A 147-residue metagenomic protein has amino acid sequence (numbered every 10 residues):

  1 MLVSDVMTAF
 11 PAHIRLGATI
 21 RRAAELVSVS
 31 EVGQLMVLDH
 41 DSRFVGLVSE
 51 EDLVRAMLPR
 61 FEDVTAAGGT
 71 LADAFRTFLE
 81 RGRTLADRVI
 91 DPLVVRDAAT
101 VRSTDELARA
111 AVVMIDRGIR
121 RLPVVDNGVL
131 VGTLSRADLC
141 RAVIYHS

Functional and structural regions predicted by a protein language model:
M1-S147: Tandem CBS (Cystathionine beta-synthase) repeat/Bateman regulatory domains
